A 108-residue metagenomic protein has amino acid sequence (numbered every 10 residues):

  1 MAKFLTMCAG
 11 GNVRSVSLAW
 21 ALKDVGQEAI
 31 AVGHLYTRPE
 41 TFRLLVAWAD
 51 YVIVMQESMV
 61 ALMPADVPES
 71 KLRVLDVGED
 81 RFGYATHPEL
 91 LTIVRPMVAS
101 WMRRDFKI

Functional and structural regions predicted by a protein language model:
M1-I108: Short polar/charged helix/loop
